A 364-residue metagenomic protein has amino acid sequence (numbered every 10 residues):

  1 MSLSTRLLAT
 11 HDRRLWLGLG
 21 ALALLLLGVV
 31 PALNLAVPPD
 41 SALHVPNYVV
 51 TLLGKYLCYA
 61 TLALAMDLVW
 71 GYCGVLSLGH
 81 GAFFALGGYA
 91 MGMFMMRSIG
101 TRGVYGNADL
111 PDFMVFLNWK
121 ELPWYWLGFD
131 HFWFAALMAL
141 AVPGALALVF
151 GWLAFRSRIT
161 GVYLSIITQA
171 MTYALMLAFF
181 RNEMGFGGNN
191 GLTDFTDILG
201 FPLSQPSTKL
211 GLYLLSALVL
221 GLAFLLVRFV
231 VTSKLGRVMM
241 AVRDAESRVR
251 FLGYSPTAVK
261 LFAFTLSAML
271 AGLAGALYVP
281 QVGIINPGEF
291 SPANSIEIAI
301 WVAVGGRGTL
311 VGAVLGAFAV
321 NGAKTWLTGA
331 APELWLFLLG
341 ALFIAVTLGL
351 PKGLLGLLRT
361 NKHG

Functional and structural regions predicted by a protein language model:
S2-G364: Transmembrane alpha-helices and adjacent helix-loop boundaries
